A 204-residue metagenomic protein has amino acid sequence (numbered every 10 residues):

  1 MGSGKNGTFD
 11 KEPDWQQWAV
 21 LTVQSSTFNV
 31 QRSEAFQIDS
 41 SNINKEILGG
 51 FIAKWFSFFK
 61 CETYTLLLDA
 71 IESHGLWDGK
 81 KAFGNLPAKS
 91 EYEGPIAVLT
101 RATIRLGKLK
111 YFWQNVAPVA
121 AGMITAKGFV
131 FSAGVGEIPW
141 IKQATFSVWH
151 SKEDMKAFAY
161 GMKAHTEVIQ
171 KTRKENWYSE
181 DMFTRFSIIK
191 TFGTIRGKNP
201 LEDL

Functional and structural regions predicted by a protein language model:
M1-Q17, S25-Q31, A35-F36, N42-K45 (+3 more regions): Short S/T/G/P-rich N-terminal loop/turn motif that feeds into the first structured element of a domain
G49-K60, T166-E167: A common structural junction motif
F51, F158-G161, K171: Residue-level signal for well-ordered alpha-helical positions
I169-E175: C-terminal end-helix/capping segment
N176-E180: Flexible helix-coil linker/hinge segments at domain or subdomain boundaries
